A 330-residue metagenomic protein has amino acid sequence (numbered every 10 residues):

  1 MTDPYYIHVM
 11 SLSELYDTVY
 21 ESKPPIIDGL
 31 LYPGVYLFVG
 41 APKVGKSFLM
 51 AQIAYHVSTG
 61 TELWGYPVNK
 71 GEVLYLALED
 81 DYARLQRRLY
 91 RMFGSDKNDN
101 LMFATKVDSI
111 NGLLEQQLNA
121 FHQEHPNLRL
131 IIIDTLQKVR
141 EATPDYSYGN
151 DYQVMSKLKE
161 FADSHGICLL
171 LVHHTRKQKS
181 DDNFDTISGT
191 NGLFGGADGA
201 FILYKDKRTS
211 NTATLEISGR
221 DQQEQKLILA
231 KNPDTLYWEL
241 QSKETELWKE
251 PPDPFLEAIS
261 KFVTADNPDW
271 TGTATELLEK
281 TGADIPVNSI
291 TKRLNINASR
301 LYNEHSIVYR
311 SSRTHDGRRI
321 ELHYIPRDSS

Functional and structural regions predicted by a protein language model:
D3-I7, S13-L15, E21-S22, I26 (+6 more regions): Conserved inter-motif catalytic segment of the P-loop NTP-binding fold
I27-P33, G65-V68: Phosphate-binding P-loop
L31, A54, Y75, D134 (+6 more regions): Conserved RecA-like P-loop NTPase ATPase core
L37-V39, K43, F48, L76 (+2 more regions): Phosphate-binding/switch region of NTP-binding enzymes
L49, I53: Hydrophobic positions on the alpha1 helix immediately C-terminal to the Walker A/P-loop
H56-K70: Post-Walker A helix-loop "phosphate-sensing" segment adjacent to the P-loop in P-loop NTPases
R91-L101, T190-F194, A298-Y302: Short, conserved catalytic or adaptor-binding loops enriched in Gly and charged residues
I228-S330: DNA transaction DNA-binding modules
